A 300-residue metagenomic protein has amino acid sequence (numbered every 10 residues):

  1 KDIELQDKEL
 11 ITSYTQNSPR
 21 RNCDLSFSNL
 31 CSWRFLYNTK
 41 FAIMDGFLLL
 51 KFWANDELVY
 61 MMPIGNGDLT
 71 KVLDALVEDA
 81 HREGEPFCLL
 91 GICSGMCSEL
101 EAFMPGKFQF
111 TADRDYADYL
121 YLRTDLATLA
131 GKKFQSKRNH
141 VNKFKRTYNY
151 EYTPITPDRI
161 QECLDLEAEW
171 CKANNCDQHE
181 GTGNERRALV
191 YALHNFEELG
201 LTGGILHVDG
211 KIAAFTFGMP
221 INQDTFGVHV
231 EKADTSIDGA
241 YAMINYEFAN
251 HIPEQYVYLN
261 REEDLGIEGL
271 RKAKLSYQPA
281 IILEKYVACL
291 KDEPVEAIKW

Functional and structural regions predicted by a protein language model:
D2-I3, D7-S18, D24: Short Lys/Arg-enriched alpha/beta "domain-start" segment
I11, F144, K274: A residue-level signal for conserved active-site and pocket-lining positions in enzyme catalytic cores
S13, C23-M96, H207-T235: Conserved donor-binding loop and adjoining core beta-sheet/short helix segment in diverse acyl/aminoacyl transferases
C88-L89, T153, Y258-R261: Short catalytic-loop micro-motif centered on adjacent basic/acidic residues
M96-F110, N139, L265-I282: Conserved active-site alpha-helix within GNAT-family acetyltransferase domains
G106-H179: Acyltransferase donor/substrate-recognition loop-hinge adjacent to the catalytic core
D158-K211: Short, conserved active-site entrance elements at the starts or edges of catalytic domains
L201-K291: Aromatic (often tryptophan-rich) hydrophobic motifs at membrane interfaces
